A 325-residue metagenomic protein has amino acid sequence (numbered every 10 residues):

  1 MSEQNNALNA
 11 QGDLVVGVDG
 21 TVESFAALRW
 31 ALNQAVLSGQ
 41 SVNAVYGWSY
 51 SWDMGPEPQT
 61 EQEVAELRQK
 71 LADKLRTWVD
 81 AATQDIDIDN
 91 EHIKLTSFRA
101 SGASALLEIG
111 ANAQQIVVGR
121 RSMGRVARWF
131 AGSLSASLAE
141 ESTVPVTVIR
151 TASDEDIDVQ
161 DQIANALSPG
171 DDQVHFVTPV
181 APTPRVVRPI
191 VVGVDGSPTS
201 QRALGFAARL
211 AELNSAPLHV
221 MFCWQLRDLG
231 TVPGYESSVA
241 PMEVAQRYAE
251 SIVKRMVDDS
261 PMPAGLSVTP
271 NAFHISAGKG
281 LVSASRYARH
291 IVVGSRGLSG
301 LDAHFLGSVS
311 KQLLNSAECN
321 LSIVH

Functional and structural regions predicted by a protein language model:
M1-A10, E23, T83-V118, M123 (+4 more regions): Structural beta-alpha unit
S2-Q62, P179-G234, H290: Small/aliphatic-rich secondary-structure junction motif
N43-V45, K94-F98, T147, H219-M221 (+2 more regions): General small-molecule cofactor/ligand-binding pocket signal
E61-K74, S238-S251: A short acidic, glycine-rich active-site loop that binds or catalyzes chemistry on phosphate/adenosine moieties
G110-A111, A139, P184, S285-R286 (+1 more regions): A short, aliphatic-rich alpha-helical micro-motif
V118-E141, A152-Q162, H290-S316: Glycine-rich, Arg-bearing micro-motifs that act as flexible, cationic patches
G119-R120, V146-T151, I323-H325: Short beta-strand elements of ligand-binding domains
P233-G234, E243-S251, T269-A272, S276-S283 (+1 more regions): Protein-protein interaction modules outside structured cores
